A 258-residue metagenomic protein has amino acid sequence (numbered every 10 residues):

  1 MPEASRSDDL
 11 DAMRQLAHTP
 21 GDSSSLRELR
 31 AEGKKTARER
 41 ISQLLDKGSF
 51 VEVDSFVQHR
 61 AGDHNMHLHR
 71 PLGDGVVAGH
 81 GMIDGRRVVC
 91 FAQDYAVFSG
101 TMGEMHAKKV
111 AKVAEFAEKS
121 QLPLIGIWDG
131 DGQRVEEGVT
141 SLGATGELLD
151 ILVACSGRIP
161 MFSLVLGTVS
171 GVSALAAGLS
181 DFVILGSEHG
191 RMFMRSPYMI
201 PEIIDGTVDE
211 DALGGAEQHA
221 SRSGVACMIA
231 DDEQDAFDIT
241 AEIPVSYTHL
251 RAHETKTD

Functional and structural regions predicted by a protein language model:
P2-V77, M82: N-terminal amphipathic, basic-rich helices that act as targeting or association modules
R70-P71, G100-K112: Glycine-rich anion/phosphate-binding loops
D74-A78, R87, L122-P123, L149-D150 (+1 more regions): Short glycine-rich loop/turn motifs
H80-D94, K109-E136: A structural preference for short, pocket-lining loop segments at secondary-structure junctions
V89, M102-H106, A144-E147: Glycine-rich phosphate- or other oxyanion-binding loops that anchor nucleotides, phosphorylated ligands
F98-M102, V135-E136: A generic structural signal for short coil/turn motifs at secondary-structure boundaries
W128-I243: Conserved catalytic cores of soluble enzyme domains, especially glycine-rich substrate-binding beta-alpha loops
T248-T257: Conserved small/polar residues in nucleotide/adenosyl-binding loops
